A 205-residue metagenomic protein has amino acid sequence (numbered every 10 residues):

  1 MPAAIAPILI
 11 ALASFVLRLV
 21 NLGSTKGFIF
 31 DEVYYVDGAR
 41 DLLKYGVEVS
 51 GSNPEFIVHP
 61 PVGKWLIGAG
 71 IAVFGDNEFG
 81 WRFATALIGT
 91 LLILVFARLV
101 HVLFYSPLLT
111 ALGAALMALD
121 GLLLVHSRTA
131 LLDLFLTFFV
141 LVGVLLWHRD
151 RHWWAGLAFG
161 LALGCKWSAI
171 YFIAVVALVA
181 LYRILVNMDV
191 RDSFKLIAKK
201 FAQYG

Functional and structural regions predicted by a protein language model:
M1-G205: Membrane-integral, polyisoprenol-dependent glycosyltransferases of the GT-C/oligosaccharyltransferase superfamily
